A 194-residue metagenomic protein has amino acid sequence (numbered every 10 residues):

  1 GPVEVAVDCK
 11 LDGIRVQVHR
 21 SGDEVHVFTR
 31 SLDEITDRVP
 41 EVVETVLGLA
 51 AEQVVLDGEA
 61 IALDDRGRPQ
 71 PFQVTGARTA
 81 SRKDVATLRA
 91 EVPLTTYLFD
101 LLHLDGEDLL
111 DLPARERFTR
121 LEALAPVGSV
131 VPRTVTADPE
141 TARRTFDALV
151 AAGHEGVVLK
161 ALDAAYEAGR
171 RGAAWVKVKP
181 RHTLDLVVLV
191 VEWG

Functional and structural regions predicted by a protein language model:
G1-G194: Catalytic cores of nucleic-acid ligases and guanylyltransferases
